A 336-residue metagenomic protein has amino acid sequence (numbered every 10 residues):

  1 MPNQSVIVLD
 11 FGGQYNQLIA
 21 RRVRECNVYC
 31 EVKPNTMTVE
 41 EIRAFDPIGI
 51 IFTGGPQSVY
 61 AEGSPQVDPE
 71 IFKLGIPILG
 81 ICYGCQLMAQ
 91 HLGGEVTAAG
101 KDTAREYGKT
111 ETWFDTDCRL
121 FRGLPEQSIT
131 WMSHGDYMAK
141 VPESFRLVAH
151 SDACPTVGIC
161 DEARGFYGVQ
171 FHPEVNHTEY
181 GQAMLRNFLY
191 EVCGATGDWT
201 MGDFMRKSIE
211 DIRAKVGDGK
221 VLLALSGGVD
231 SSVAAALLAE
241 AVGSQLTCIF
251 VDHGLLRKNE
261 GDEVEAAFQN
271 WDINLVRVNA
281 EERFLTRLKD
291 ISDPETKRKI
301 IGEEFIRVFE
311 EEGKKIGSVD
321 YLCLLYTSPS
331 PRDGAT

Functional and structural regions predicted by a protein language model:
M1-F45, G49, S58-V59, F72-L74 (+2 more regions): RNA-binding accessory domains that recognize and position tRNA/RNA substrates
I51-T53, C323: Structural motif
G63-P69: Charged helix-capping and loop-helix junction motifs
G80, G84: Gly/Ala-rich beta-loop-alpha elbow adjacent to hydrolase catalytic centers
Y326-P331: Conserved small/polar residues in nucleotide/adenosyl-binding loops
A335-T336: Ala/Thr-enriched low-complexity intrinsically disordered regions
